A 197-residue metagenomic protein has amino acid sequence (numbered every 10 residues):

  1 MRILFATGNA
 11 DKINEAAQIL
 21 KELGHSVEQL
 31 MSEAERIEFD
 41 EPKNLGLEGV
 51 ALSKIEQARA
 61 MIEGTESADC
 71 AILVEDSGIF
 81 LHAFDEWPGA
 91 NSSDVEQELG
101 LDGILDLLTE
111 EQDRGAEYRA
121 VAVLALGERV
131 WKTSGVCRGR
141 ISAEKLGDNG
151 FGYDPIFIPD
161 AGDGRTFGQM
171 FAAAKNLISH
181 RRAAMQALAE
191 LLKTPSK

Functional and structural regions predicted by a protein language model:
M1-L4, A10-K197: Anionic-ligand binding patches
